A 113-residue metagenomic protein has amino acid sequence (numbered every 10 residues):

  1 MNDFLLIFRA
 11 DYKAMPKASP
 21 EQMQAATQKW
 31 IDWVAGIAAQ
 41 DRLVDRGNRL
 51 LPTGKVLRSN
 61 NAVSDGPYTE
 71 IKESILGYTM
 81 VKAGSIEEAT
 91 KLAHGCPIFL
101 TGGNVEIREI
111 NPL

Functional and structural regions predicted by a protein language model:
M1-L113: Conserved, structured core segments of small domains
